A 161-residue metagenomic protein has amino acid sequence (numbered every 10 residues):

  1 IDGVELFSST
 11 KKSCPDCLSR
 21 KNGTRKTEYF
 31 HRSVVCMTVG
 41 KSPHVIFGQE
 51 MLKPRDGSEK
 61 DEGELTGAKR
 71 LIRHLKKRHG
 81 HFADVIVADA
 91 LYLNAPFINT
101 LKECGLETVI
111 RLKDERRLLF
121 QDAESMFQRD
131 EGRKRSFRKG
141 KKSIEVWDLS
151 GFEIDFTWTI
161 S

Functional and structural regions predicted by a protein language model:
I1-F7, C36, A68, V85-L93 (+1 more regions): Short, conserved catalytic/metal-binding motifs centered on acidic residues
I1-S42: Active-site-proximal, Lys/Arg-enriched surface segment that forms a nucleic-acid-binding/basic interface patch
K11-T27, Y92-K113: A short alpha/beta connector and helix-capping loop motif
H31, S42-H44, R78-A83, G105: A general structural motif
T38-G40, M51-K53, A90, I110-D114 (+1 more regions): Short, structured patches in soluble enzyme cores that scaffold and shape functional sites
G48-K69: Glycine-rich phosphate-binding "P-loop"
L65-V85: Short, basic/hydrophobic alpha-helical segments
E107-S161: An anionic, glycine-rich sequence signature occurring as long contiguous blocks
